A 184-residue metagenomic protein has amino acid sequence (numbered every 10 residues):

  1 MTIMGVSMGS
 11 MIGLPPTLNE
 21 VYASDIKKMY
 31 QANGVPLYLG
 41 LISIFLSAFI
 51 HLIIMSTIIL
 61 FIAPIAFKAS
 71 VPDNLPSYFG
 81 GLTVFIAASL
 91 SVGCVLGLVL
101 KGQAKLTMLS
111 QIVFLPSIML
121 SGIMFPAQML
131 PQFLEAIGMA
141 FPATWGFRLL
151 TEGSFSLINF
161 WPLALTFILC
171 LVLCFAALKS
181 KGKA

Functional and structural regions predicted by a protein language model:
M1-P16: Long, hydrophobic alpha-helical segments
P15, A63-V71, L100-K101, M124-L130 (+2 more regions): Short helix-capping/hinge motifs at transmembrane helix termini and TM-loop junctions
T17-F49: Helix-loop-helix units of permease transmembrane domains in multi-pass membrane transporters, especially ABC
E20, P64, C94-L98, G102 (+5 more regions): Transmembrane helix-loop junction
A23, Y38-L46, P76, L130 (+2 more regions): Alpha-helical membrane-protein architecture signal
L37-M108, L115, L157-F160, L171 (+1 more regions): Alpha-helical transmembrane segments and their short interhelical loops
G80, W145-A184: Alpha-helical transmembrane segments of multi-pass membrane transporters/translocases
L100-A140: Transmembrane helix segments
